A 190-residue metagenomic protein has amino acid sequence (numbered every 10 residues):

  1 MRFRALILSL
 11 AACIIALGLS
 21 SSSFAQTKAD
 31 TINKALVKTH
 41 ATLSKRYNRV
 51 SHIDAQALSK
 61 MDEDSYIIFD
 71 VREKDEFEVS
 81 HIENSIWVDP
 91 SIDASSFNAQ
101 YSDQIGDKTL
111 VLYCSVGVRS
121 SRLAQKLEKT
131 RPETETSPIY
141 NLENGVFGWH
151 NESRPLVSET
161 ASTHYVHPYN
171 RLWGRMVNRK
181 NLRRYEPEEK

Functional and structural regions predicted by a protein language model:
M1-L10: Bacterial N-terminal signal peptides that target proteins for export
R2, F24-S51, E78-D107, S121-K190: Rhodanese-like catalytic fold shared by cysteine-dependent sulfurtransferases and DSP/PTP-type phosphatases
S9-S20: Bacterial N-terminal signal peptides
A55-D64: A short acidic-Thr-Gly-centered motif at the start of a beta-strand
D64-Y66, G106-T109: Loop/turn elements at helix/coil->beta-strand transitions in domains of secreted/extracellular proteins
I67-R72: Short hydrophobic beta-strand that contains or immediately precedes a catalytic carboxylate
S115-S120: Gly/Ser/Thr-rich loops at beta-strand to alpha-helix junctions that form or flank small-molecule/cofactor-binding
